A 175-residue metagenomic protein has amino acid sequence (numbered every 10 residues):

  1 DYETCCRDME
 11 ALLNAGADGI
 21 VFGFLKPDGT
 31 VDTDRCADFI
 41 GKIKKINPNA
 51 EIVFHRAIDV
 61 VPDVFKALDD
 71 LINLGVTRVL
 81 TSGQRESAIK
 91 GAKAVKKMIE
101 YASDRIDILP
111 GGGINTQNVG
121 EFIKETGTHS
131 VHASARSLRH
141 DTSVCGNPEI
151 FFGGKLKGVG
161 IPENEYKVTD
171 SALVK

Functional and structural regions predicted by a protein language model:
D1-A11, D59-L74, M98-P110, I114-A133 (+1 more regions): Catalytic cores of alpha/beta
D1-I40: Glycine/small-residue-rich loop that forms an oxyanion/phosphate-binding "nest" at active or ligand-binding sites
E3, T30, P62, I89 (+1 more regions): Conserved phosphate-coordination/catalytic loops
A11-P27, V76-G91, T126-E149: Glycine-rich phosphate-binding active-site loops on the catalytic face of alpha/beta enzymes
G23-D28, R56-V60, G83-S87, G111-G112 (+1 more regions): Glycine- and other small-residue-rich loops at beta-strand/loop junctions that grip anionic moieties
V31-F54, A92-N115, G153-K175: Alpha-helix-loop-beta-strand connector modules within alpha/beta enzyme cores
T33, F39-K42, N47-I89: Histidine/lysine/aspartate-rich catalytic loop segments that bind and position anionic ligands
I123-K175: Long hydrophobic alpha-helical segments typical of transmembrane helices together with their membrane-interfacial
